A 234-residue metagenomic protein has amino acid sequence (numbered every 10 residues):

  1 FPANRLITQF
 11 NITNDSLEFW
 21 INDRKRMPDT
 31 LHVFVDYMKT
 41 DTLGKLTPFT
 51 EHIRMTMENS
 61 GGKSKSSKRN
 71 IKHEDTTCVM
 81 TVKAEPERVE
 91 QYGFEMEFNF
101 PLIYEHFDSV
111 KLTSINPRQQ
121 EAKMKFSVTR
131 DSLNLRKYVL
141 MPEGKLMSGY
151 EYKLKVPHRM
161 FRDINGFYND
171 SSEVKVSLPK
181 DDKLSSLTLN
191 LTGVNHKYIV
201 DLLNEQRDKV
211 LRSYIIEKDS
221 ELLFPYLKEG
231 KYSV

Functional and structural regions predicted by a protein language model:
F1-V234: N-terminal targeting or signal-anchor segments and their processing/structural boundaries
